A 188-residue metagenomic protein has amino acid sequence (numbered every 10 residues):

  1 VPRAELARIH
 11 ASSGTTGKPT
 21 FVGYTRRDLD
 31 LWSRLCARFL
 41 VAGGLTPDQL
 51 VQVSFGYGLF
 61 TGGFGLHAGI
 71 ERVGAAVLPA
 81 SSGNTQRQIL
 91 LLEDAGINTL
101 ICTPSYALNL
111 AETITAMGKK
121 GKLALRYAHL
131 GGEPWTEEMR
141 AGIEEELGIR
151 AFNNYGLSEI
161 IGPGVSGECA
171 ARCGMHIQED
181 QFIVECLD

Functional and structural regions predicted by a protein language model:
V1-A11, T16-R34, R38-A42, T46-D48 (+2 more regions): Nucleotide 5′-phosphate-binding alpha/beta core
H10, Q52, I101: N-terminal Rossmann-like NAD(P) cofactor-binding module of classical short-chain dehydrogenase/reductase
S12-S13, V51, I70, V184: Hydrophobic alpha-helical segments that mediate membrane insertion or helix-helix packing
G17-L31, H67-L78, D94-I101: Acidic/glycine-enriched edge-of-secondary-structure segments
F21-T25, L45, G62-G65, L90 (+1 more regions): Short, conserved acidic/polar surface loops in the N-terminal third of protein domains
L29, G56-G58, S105-Y106: Short glycine-enriched loops at secondary-structure junctions
V41-V77: Conserved AMP-binding loop of ANL adenylate-forming enzymes
V73-D188: Active-site glycine/GP-rich loop and adjacent strand/helix microenvironment that borders small-molecule binding pockets
